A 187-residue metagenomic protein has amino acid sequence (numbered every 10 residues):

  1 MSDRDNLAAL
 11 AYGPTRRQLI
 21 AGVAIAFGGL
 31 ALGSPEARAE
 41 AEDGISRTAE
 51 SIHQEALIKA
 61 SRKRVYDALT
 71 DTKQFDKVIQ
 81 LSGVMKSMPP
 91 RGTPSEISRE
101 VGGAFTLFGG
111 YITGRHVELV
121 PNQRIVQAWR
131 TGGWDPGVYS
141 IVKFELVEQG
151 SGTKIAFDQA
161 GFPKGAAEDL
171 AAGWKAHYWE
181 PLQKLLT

Functional and structural regions predicted by a protein language model:
M1-P14: N-terminal secretory signal peptides
A11-Y12, A21-G92: Hydrophobic ligand-binding cavity/cleft-lining segments
A49-E55, R62, A104, Y111 (+3 more regions): Intrinsic-disorder/low-complexity, polar/charged segments enriched in Ser/Thr/Lys/Arg/Asp/Glu/Gln
V65-Y66, F75, F105, H116 (+4 more regions): Hydrophobic pocket/interface hotspot
M85-V101, L107: A solvent-exposed, acidic/Ser-Thr-rich amphipathic alpha-helical stretch
T106-G150, A160: Hydrophobic-ligand binding "helix-grip"
F157-H177: A short acidic/glycine-rich loop-to-helix N-cap element
Y178-T187: Short amphipathic alpha-helical signal-transduction/dimerization elements
